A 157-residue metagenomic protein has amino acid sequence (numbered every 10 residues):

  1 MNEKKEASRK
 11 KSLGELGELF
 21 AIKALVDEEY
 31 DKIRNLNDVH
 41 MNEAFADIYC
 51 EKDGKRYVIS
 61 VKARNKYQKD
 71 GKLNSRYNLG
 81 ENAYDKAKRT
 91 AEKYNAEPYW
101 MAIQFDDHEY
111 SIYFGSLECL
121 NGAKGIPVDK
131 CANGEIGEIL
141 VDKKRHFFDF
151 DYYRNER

Functional and structural regions predicted by a protein language model:
M1-R9, G54-I59, A63, V128-K130: Long, low-complexity, intrinsically disordered polar/charged segments
M1-V39: Acidic-basic catalytic patches of nuclease active cores, encompassing PD-(D/E)XK and other metal-cofactor nuclease
S12, A24, E51, F105-R157: Non-catalytic C-terminal interaction segments of nucleic acid-processing enzymes
A21, L25, I48-Y67: Conserved catalytic cores of phosphodiester-cleaving nucleases, focusing on short active-site segments
M41-D47: Beta-rich nucleic-acid/ligand-interaction surfaces
R64-T90: Mg2+/Mn2+-dependent nuclease catalytic core
N95-E97: Short N-terminal helix-loop-first-beta-strand/juxtamembrane motif that initiates sensory/input modules
W100-M101: Anionic-ligand binding patches
